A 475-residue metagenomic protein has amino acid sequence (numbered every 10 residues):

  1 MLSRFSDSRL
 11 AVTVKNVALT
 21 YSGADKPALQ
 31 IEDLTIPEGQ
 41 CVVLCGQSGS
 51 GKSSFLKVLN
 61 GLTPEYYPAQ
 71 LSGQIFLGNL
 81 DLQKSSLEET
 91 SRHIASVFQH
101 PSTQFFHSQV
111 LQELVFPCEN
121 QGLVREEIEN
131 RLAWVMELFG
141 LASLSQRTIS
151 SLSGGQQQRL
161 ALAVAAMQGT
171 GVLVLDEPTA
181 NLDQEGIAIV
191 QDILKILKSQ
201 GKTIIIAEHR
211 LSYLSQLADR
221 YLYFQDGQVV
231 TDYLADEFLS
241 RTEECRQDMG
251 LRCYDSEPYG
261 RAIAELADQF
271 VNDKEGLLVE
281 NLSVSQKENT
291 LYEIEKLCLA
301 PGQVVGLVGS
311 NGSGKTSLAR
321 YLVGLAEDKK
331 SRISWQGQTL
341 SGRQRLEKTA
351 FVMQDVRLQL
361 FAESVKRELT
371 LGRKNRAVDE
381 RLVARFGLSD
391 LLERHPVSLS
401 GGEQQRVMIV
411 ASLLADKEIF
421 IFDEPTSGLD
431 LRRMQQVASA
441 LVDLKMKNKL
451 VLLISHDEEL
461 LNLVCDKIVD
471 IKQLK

Functional and structural regions predicted by a protein language model:
Q74-E89, R332-R345: ABC ATPase NBD Q-loop/coupling interface
E127-L144, R376-L391: Conserved ABC ATPase "signature" region
T148-L152, Q156, H395-L399, E403: Conserved ABC ATPase signature
L162, I409-V410: Hydrophobic anchor residue at the start of the ABC signature
A165-A166, S412-L413: ABC ATPase C-loop
L173-D176, F420-D423: Catalytic Walker B motif of ABC-type/P-loop ATPase nucleotide-binding domains
E208-H209, S455-H456: H-loop/switch region of ABC-family ATPase nucleotide-binding domains
Q228-L251, Q473-K475: Conserved beta-strand-loop-alpha-helix hinge in the C-terminal portion of ABC ATPase nucleotide-binding domains
